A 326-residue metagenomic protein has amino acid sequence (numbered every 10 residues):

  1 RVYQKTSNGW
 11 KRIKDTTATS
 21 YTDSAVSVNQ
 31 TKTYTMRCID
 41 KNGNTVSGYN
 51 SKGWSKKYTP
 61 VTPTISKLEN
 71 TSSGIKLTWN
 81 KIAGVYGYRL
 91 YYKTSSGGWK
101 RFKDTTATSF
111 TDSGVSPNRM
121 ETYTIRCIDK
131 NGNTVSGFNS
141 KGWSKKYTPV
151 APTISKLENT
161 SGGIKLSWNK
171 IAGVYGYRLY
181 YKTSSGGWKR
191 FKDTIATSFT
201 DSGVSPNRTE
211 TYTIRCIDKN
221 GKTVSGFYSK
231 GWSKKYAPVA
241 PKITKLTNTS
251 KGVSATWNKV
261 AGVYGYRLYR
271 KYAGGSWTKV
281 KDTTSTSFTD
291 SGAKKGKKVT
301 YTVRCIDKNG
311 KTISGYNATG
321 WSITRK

Functional and structural regions predicted by a protein language model:
R1, W10-R12, Q30, R37-C38 (+18 more regions): Arginine-selective low-complexity/disordered segments
R1-T6, I13-T16, T22, Y34-C38 (+13 more regions): Intrinsically disordered, low-complexity linker/propeptide segments enriched in Ser/Thr/Gly/Pro and acidic residues
V2-V28, R89-N118, R178-N207, R267-K294: Recognizes extended acidic, P/S/T-rich segments that occur within or adjacent to Ig-like beta-sandwich modules
D23-N42, D112-G132, D201-G221, D290-K311: Beta-strand-rich modules
V26, T71, I82, V115 (+7 more regions): Hydrophobic loop/turn residues within beta-sheet-rich immunoglobulin-like superfamily modules
K41-P60, K130-P149, K219-P238, K308-K326: Extracellular fibronectin type III
T59-L68, T148-L157, A237-L246: Proline-enriched interdomain boundary motifs that mark the N-terminal boundary and often initiate the first structured
G74-G84, G162-G173, K251-G262: Conserved aromatic anchor
